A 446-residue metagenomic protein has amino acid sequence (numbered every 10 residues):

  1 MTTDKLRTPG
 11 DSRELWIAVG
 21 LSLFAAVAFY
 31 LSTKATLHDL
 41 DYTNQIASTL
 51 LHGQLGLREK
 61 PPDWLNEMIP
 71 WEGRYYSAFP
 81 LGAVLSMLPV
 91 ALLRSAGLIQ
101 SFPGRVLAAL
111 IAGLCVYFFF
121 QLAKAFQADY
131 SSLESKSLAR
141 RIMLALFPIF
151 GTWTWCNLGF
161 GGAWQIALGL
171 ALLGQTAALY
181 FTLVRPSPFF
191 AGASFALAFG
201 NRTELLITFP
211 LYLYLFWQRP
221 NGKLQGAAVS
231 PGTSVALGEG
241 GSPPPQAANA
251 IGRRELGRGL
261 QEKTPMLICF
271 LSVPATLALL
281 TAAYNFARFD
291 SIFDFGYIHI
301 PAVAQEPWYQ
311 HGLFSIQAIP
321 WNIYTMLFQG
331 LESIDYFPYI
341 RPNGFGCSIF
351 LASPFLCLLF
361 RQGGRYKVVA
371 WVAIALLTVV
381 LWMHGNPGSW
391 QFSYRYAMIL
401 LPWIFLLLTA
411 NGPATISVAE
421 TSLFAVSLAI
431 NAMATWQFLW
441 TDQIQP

Functional and structural regions predicted by a protein language model:
M1-L237, P245-P446: Membrane-proximal envelope and lipid/glycan-remodeling enzymes
